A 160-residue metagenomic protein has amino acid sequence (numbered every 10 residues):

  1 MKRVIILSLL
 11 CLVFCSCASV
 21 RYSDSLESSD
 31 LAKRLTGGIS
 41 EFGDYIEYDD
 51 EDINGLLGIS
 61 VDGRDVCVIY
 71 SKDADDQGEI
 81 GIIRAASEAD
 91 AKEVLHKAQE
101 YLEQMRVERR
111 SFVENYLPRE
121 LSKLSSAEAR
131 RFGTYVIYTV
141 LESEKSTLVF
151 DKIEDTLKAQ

Functional and structural regions predicted by a protein language model:
M1-V4, S8: Positively charged n-region of N-terminal signal peptides that target proteins for export
V13-S16: C-terminal motif of bacterial Sec signal peptides marking the signal peptidase cleavage site
A18-R21: Bacterial signal peptide processing site
D44-G78, E93, R119-S125: Short, compositionally biased low-complexity segments enriched in polar/charged residues
D76-S87: A short acidic-to-branched-hydrophobic micro-motif
E88-H96, S146-L148: Short, conserved charged micro-motifs
E93-F132: Short Gly/Thr-rich strand-loop-strand
P118-Q160: A short, solvent-exposed beta-edge/loop patch
